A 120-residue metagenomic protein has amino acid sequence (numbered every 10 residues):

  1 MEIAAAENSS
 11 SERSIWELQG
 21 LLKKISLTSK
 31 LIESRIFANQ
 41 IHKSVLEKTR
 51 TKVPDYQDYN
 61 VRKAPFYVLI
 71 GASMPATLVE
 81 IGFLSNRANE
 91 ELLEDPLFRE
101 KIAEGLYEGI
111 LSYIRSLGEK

Functional and structural regions predicted by a protein language model:
M1-K120: Active-site-proximal helix/loop segments of hydrolytic enzymes
